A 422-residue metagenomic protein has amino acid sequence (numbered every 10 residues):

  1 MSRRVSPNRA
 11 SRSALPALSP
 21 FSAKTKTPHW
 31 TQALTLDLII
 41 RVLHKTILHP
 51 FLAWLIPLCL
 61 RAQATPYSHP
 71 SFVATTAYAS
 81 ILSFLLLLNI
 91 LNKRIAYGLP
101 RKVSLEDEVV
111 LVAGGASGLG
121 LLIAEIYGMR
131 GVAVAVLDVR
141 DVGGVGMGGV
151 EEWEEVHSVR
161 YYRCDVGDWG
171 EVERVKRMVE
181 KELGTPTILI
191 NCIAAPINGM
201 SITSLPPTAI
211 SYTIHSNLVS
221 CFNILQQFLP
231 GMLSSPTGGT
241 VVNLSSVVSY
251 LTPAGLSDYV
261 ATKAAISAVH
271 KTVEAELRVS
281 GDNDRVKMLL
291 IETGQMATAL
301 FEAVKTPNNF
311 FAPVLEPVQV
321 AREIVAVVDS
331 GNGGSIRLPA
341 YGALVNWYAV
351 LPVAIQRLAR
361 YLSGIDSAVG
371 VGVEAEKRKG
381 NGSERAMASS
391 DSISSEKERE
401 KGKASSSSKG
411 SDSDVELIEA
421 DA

Functional and structural regions predicted by a protein language model:
K93-A135: Canonical Rossmann dinucleotide-binding motif of NAD(H)/NADP(H)-dependent dehydrogenases/reductases, specifically
A113-G114, P186-A194, N217, N243 (+1 more regions): Rossmann-fold scaffold of SDR-type NAD(P)-dependent oxidoreductases
E152-G170: Rossmann-fold cofactor-recognition segment
P196-S211, G255: Conserved mid-core segment of classical short-chain dehydrogenase/reductases
S204-F222, I266: Catalytic Tyr-X3-Lys loop
L225, T262: Active-site helix of classical SDR
S246: Residue(s) in the substrate-gating loop at a strand-loop-helix junction that position the organic substrate next
L277-A340: SDR active-site lid
